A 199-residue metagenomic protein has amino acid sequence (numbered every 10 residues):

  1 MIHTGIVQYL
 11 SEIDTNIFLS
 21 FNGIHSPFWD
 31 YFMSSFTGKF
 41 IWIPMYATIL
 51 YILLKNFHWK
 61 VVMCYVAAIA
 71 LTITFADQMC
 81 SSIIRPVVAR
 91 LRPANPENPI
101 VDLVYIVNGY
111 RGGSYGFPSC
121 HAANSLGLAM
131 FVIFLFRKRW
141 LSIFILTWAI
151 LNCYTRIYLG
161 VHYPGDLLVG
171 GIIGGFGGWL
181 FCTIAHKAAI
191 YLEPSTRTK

Functional and structural regions predicted by a protein language model:
M1-Y46, C80-G112, T198: N-terminal transmembrane-helix/juxtamembrane module of multi-pass inner/ER membrane proteins
I24, N56-F57, S82, P86-N95 (+2 more regions): Membrane-interface elements of multi-pass transporters and channels
T37-L53, A67, H121: Hydrophobic alpha-helical transmembrane segments
M45-N56, S125-I133: Hydrophobic, aromatic-rich transmembrane alpha-helices and their immediate juxtamembrane boundary segments
I49, F75-I84, G177-A188: Alpha-helical membrane-inserting segments
L50-C80, L141: Interfacial segments of alpha-helical transmembrane regions
I69-A70, T74-S82, P86-L91, L168 (+1 more regions): Membrane helix-loop-helix hairpins that form the core translocation module of multi-pass transporters
V104-K199: Membrane-embedded catalytic cores of phosphoryl/pyrophosphoryl-handling enzymes
